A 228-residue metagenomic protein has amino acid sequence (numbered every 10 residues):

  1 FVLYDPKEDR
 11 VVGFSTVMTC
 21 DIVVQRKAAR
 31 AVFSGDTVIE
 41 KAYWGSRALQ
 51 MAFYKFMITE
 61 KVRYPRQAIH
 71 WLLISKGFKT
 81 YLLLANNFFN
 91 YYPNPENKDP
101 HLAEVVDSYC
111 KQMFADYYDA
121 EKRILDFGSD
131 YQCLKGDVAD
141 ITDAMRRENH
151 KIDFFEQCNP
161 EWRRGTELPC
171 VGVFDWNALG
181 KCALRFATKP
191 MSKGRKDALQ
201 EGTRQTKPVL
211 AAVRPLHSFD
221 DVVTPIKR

Functional and structural regions predicted by a protein language model:
V2, D9-C20, F33, V38: Conserved beta-strand in the GNAT
V2, R10-V12, V24-Q25, K61-R228: Terminal substrate-recognition subdomain of acyl/acetyltransferases
S15-V17, S34-T37, F53-M57, Q67 (+1 more regions): Solvent-exposed, well-ordered amphipathic alpha-helical segments that flank/support binding or catalytic loops
T16-V17, K41, N159-W162: Residue-level signal for functionally critical sites in structured catalytic/ligand-binding pockets
M18, A29-A31, R47-F53: "Short basic amphipathic alpha-helical interaction patches in structured regions
D21, K41, K79: Feature marks short, surface-exposed loop/turn motifs that line or immediately flank catalytic pockets and channel
A29-K41, I74: Conserved acetyl-CoA binding element of GNAT-fold acetyltransferases
I39, W44-T59: Conserved acetyl-CoA-binding loop-helix of GNAT-fold acetyltransferases
